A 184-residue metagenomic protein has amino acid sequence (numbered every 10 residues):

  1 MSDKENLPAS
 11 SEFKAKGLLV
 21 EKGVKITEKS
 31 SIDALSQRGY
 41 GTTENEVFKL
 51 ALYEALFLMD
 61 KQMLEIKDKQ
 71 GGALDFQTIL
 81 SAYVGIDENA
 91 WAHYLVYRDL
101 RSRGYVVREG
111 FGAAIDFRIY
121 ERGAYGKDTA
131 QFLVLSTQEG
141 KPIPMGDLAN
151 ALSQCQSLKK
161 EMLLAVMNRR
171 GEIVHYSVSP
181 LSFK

Functional and structural regions predicted by a protein language model:
M1-K184: Long Lys/Arg-rich low-complexity intrinsically disordered regions in nucleic-acid-associated proteins
